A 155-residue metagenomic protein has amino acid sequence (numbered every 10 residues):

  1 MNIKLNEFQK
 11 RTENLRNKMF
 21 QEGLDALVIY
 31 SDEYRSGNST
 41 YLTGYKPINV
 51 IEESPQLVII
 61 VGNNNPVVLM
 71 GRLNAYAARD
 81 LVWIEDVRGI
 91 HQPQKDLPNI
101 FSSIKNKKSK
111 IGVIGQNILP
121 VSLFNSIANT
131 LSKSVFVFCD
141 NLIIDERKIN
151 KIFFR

Functional and structural regions predicted by a protein language model:
M1-N99: N-terminal accessory/capping or targeting/presequence segment of soluble
N6-E13, F20, Q92-R155: Flexible, acidic/His-enriched mid-domain "rim/lid" segments that flank
